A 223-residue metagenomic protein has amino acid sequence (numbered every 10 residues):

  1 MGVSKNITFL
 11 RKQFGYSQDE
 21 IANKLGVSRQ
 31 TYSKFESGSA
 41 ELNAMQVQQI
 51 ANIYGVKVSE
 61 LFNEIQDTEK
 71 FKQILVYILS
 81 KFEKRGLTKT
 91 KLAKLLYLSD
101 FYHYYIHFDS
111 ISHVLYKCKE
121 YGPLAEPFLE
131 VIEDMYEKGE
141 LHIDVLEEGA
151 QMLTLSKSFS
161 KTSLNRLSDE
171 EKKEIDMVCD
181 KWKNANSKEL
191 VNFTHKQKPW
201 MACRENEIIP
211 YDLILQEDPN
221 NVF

Functional and structural regions predicted by a protein language model:
M1-Q13, D19-F223: Domain-edge interaction signal
